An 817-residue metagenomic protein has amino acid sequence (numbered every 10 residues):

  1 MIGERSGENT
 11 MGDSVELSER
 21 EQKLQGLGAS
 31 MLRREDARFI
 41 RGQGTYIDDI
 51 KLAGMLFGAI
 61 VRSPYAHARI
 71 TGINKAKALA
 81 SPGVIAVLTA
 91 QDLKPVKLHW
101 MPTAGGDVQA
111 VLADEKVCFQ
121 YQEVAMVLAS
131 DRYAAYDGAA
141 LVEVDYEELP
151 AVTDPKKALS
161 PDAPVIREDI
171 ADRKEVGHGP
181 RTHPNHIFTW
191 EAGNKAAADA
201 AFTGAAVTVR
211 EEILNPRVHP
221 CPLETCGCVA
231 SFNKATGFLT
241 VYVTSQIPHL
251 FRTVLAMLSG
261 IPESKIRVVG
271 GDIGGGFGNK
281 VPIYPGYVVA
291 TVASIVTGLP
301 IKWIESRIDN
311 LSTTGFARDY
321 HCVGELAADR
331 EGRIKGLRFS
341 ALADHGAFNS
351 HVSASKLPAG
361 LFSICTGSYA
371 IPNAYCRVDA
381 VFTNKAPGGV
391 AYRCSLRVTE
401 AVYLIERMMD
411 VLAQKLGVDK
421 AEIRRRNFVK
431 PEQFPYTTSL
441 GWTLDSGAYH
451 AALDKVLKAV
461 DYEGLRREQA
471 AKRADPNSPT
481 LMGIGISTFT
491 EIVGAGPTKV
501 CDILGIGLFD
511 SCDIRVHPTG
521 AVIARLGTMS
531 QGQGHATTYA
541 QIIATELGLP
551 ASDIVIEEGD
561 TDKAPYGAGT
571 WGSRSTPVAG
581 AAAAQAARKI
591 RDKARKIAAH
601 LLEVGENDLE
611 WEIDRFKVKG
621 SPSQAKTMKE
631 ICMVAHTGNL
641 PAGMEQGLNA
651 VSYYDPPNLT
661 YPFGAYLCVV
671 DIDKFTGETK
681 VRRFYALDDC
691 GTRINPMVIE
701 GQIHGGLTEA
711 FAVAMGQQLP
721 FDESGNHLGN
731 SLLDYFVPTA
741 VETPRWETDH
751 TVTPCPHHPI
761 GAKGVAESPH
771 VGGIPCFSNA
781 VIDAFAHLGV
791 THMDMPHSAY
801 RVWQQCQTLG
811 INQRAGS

Functional and structural regions predicted by a protein language model:
I2, A90-Q91, G260-K265, I295-I301 (+3 more regions): C-terminal catalytic domains of large/alpha subunits in multi-subunit enzymes
I2-R181, G286, G496, I672: Flexible, low-hydrophobicity surface segments
A29, E35-R38, T103, H178-C228 (+6 more regions): Glycine-rich loop/linker segments at domain edges
R34-R38, A140-T153, Q246, T253 (+6 more regions): Extended active-site and interfacial segments that coordinate phosphate-rich ligands in large catalytic machineries
K97-P102, G138-L141, C221, V243 (+14 more regions): Short acidic, glycine/serine/threonine-rich loops at helix termini
E123, S130, L299-G346, A581-E610 (+1 more regions): Phosphate/diphosphate-binding loops
V165-S259, K430-A521, L728-D749: Helix-loop-helix junctions that connect adjacent transmembrane helices in secondary transporters/permeases, recognized
T253, G276-G298, K302-I304, H535-I543: Thiamine diphosphate
